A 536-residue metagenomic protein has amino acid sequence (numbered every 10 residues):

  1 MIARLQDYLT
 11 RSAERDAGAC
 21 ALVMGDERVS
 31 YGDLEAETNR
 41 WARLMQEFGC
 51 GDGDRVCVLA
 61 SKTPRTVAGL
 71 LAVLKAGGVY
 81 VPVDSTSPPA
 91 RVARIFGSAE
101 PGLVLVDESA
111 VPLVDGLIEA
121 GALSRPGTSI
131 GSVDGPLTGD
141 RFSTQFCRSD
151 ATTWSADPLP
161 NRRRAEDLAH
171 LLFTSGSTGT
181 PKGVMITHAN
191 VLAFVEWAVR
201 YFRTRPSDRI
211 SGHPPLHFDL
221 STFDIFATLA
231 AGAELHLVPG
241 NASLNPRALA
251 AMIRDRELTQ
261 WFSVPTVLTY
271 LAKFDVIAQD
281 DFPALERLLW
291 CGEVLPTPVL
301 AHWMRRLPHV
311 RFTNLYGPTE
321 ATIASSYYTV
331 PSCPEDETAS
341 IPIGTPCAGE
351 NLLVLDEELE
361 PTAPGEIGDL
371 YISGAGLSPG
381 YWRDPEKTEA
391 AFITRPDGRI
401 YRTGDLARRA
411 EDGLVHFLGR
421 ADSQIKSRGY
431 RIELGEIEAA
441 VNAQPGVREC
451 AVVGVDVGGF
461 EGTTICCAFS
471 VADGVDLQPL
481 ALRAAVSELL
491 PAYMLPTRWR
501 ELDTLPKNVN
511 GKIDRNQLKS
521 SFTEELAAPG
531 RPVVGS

Functional and structural regions predicted by a protein language model:
M1-Q6, V104-N161, V191, R311-N314 (+1 more regions): AMP-dependent adenylate-forming
M1-T128, R141-L171, P296, L300 (+4 more regions): AMP-binding/adenylate-forming domain of the ANL superfamily
I2, A60-P64, G78-G97, E108-V111 (+6 more regions): ATP-dependent adenylate-forming carboxylate-activation enzymes
S30-G32, A169-E196: Conserved AMP-binding A3 loop
A60-T63, D84, T204, P214-S221 (+3 more regions): Conserved AMP-binding
L71-A76, S98, L192, F218 (+4 more regions): Short hydrophobic alpha-helices that are characteristic scaffold elements of the AMP-binding
K182-S211, D219-T259: Conserved AMP-binding/adenylation subdomain of ANL enzymes
A230-A233, L258-F262, A272-T338, P342 (+1 more regions): Gly/Ser/Thr-rich phosphate-binding loop
